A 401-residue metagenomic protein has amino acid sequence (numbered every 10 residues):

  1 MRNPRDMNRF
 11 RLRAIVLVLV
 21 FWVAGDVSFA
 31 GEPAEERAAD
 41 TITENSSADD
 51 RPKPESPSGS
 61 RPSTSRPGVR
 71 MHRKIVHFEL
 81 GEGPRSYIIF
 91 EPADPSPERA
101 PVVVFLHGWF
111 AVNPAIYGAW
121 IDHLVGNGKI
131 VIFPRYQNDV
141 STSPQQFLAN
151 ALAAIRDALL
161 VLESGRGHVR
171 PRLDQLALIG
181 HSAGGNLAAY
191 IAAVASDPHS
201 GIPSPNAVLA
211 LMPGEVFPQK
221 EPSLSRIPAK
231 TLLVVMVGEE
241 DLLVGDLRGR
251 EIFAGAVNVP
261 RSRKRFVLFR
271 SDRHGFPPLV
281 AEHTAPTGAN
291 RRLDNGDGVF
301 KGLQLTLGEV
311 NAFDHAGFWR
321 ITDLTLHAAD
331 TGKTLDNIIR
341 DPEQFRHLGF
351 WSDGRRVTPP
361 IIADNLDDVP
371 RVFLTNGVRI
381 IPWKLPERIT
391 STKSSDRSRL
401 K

Functional and structural regions predicted by a protein language model:
A14-D26: Bacterial N-terminal signal peptides
D40-E98: N-terminal cap/lid segment of alpha/beta-hydrolase-fold proteins
I42, L247, F253-K401: C-terminal catalytic-base region of ester-bond hydrolases, centering on the histidine of the charge-relay
D94-E98, Q145-A183: Gly/Ser-rich "nucleophile elbow"/oxyanion-hole loop immediately N-terminal to the catalytic nucleophile in hydrolases
R99-G108: Short beta-strand element of the alpha/beta-hydrolase
A115-I132: Short amphipathic alpha-helix adjacent to the substrate-entry channel of hydrolases
S164-K230: Primarily recognizes the serine-hydrolase "nucleophile elbow" in alpha/beta-hydrolase and SGNH/GDSL folds
I202-P277: The feature captures the conserved acid-bearing segment of alpha/beta-hydrolase catalytic domains
